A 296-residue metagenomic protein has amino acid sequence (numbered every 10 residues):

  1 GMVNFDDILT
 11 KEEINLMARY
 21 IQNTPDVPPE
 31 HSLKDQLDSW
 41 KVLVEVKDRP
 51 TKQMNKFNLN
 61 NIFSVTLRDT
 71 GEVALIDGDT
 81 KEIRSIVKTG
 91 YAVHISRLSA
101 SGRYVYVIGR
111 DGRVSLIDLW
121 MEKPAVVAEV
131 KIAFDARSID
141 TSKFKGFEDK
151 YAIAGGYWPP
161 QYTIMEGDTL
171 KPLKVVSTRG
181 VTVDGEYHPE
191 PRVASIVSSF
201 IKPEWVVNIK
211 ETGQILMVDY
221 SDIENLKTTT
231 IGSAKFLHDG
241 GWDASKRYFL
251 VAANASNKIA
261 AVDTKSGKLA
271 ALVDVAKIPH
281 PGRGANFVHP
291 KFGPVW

Functional and structural regions predicted by a protein language model:
G1-A18, T24: Axial heme c-ligation environment in periplasmic c-type cytochrome domains
D38-G102: Beta-strand-rich domains and repeat architectures in extracellular enzymes and scaffolds, especially beta-propellers
S39-N58, R97-A100, I139-E148, G156 (+3 more regions): Structural signature of eukaryotic scaffold interfaces centered on beta-propeller domains
V65-R68, D77, S99-A100, V105-D111 (+7 more regions): Conserved beta-strand positions in repeat-built beta-propeller and related beta-rich domains
A74, S115, T163, K171-K174 (+2 more regions): WD40 beta-propeller blade core
G78-K81, L119-E122, G167-T169, D219-I223 (+1 more regions): Short loop/turn segments that connect beta-strands within beta-propeller blades
I83-A152, G180-T182: Blade-loop segments of beta-propeller domains
V126-E211, E224-G232, L237: Asp-box/WD-like beta-propeller blade repeats and closely related beta-sheet repeat scaffolds
